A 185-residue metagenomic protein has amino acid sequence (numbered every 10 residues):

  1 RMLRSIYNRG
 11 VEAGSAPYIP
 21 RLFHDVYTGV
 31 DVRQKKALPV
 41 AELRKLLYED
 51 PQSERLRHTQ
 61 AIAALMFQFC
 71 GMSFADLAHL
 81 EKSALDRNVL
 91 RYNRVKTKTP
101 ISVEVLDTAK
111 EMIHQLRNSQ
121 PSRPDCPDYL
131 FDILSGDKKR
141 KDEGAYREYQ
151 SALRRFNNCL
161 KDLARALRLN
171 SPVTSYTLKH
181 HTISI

Functional and structural regions predicted by a protein language model:
R1-L22, C70-M72: N-terminal DNA-binding recognition helix of tyrosine site-specific recombinases/integrases
R1-N8, Y149-L153, P172-V173: N-terminal core-binding DNA-recognition domain of tyrosine site-specific recombinases/integrases
Y18-F74, A78: Basic, Lys/Arg- and aromatic-enriched nucleic-acid-binding interface segment
H24-D25, H79-N118: Conserved tyrosine-mediated DNA breakage-rejoining catalytic core shared by Y-recombinases
V32, T97-Q115, C126-D162: C-terminal catalytic core of Y-nucleophile DNA break-rejoin enzymes
R44, F67, A75-A78, D107-E111 (+2 more regions): Feature representing long, continuous alpha-helical segments
Q52-E54, E148, N157-I185: Short, basic (Lys/Arg/His-rich) helix/loop patches that form interaction surfaces in the mid-to-C-terminal regions
